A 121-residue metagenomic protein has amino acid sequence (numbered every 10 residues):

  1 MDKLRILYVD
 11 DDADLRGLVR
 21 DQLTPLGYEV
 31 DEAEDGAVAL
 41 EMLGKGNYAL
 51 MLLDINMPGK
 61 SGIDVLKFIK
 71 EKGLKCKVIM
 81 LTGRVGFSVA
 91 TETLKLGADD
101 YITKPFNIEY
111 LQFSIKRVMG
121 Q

Functional and structural regions predicted by a protein language model:
G17-P25: Charged docking surfaces used in two-component/phosphorelay signaling
E32-L50: Acidic, metal-coordinating helix/loop segments flanking the phosphotransfer/catalytic sites of two-component signaling
D35-V38, S61-D64, V85: Acidic catalytic/metal-coordinating carboxylates
E41, I63-K75: Short amphipathic alpha-helix used as the core "switch/output" element in two-component signaling
M57: Receiver (REC) domain active-site loop signature in two-component systems and cognate sites in sensor histidine kinases
F106-I115: C-terminal output helix
